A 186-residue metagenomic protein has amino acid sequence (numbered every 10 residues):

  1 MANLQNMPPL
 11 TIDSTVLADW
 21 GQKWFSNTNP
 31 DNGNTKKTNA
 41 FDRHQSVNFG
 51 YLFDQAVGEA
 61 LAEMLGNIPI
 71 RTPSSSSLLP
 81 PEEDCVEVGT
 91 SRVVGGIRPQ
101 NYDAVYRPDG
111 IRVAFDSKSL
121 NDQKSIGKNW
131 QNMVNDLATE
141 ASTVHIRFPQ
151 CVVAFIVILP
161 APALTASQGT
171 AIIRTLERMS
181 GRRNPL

Functional and structural regions predicted by a protein language model:
M1-V86: Interdomain/boundary linker segments immediately adjacent to catalytic/signaling cores
Q22, N29, F41, T165-L186: Non-catalytic C-terminal interaction segments of nucleic acid-processing enzymes
F41-F49, R92, S125-N129: Conserved aromatic-histidine-acidic binding/catalytic patches
F53, G96-I97, M133-D136: Short, glycine/acidic-rich beta->alpha junctions
E59-I70, P149-C151, E177-L186: Structural alpha-beta junctions
S76-Y102: Charged, often glycine-rich, active-site loop that binds/positions anionic groups
I97-Q100, V105-F115: Active-site beta-strand-loop-beta-strand hairpin of nuclease catalytic cores that positions key catalytic residues
S119-T170: Catalytic cores of nucleic-acid endonucleases
